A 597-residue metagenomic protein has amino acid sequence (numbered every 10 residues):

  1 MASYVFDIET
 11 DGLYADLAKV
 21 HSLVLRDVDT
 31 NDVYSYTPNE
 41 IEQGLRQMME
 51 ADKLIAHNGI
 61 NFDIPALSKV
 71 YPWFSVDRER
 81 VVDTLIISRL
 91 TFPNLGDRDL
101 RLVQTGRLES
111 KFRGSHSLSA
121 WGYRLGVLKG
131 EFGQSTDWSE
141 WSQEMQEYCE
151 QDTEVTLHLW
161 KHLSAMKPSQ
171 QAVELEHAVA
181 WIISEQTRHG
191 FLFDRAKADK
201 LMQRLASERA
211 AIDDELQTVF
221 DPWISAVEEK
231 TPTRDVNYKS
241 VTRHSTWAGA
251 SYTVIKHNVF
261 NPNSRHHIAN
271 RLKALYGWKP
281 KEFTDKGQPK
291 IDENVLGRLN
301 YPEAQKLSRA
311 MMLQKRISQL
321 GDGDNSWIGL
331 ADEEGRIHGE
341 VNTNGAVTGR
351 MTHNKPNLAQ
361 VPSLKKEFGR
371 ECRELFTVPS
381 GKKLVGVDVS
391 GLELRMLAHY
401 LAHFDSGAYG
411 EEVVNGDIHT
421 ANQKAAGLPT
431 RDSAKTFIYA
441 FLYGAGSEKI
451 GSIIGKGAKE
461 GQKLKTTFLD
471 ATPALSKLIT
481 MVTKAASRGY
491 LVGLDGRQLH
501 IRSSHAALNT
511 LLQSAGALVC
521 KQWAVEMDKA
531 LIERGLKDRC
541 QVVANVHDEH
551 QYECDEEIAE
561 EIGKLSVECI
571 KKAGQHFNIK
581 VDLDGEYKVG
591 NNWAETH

Functional and structural regions predicted by a protein language model:
A2-E9, L17-A18, S22, N31 (+13 more regions): Conserved "right-hand" nucleotidyltransferase catalytic core of DNA-directed polymerases
Y14, A18-H21, L25-P38, R46 (+3 more regions): Active-site-proximal helix-loop-helix substrate-binding element of RNase H-like nuclease domains
K19-S22, E393-A426: Metal-dependent catalytic core segments for phosphate chemistry
D52-I60, D388, K449, Q551-E553: Short glycine-rich phosphate-binding loop at a beta-alpha junction
H257, W327-D332, L364, A408-E411 (+2 more regions): Short, contiguous acidic/charged loop-to-helix segments that flank catalytic cores in large enzymes
T343-A346, K424-V546, H550-E556, E586-H597: Conserved catalytic core of nucleic-acid polymerases
I562-I570: Short amphipathic alpha-helices in soluble, non-transmembrane regions that often serve as interface/regulatory elements
K572-D584: Flexible helix-coil linker/hinge segments at domain or subdomain boundaries
